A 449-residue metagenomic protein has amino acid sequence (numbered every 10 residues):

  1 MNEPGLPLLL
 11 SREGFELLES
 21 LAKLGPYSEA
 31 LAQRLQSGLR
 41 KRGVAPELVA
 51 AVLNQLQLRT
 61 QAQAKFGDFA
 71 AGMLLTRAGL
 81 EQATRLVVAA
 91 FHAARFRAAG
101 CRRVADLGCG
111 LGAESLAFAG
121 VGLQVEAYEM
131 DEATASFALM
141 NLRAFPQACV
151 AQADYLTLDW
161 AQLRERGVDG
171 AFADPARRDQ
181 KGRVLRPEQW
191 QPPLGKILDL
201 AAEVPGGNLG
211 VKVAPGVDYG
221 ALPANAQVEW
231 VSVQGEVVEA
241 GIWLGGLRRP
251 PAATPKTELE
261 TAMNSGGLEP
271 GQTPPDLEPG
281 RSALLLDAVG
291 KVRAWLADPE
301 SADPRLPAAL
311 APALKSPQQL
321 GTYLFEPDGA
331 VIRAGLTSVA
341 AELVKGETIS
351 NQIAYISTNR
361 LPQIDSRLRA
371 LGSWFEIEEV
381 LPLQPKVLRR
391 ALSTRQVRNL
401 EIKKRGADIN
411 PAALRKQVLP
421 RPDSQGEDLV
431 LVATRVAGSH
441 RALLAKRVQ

Functional and structural regions predicted by a protein language model:
M1-Q449: SAM-dependent transferase fold signal centered on methyltransferase-like domains, encompassing both Class I
